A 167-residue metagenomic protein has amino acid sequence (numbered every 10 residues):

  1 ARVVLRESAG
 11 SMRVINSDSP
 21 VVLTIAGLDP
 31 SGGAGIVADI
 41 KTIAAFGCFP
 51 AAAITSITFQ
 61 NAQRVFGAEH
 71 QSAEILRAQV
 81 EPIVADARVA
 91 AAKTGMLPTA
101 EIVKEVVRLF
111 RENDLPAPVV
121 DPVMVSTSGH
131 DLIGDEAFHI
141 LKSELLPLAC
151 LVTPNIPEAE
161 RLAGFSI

Functional and structural regions predicted by a protein language model:
R2-S8: Extreme N-terminal basic, low-complexity initiation segments that serve as generic localization/processing leaders
E7, R13-N16, R111, S166: Serine/threonine-rich low-complexity intrinsically disordered regions
S8-S11, I83, V125, L162-G164: Short amphipathic alpha-helical "recognition" segments used for binding
A9-A91: Small-residue (G/A/S/T)-rich helix-start motifs and N-terminal tracts that mark the onset
A91-T94, T99-I167: Conserved beta-alpha-beta core of the PfkB/ribokinase-like small-molecule kinase fold
